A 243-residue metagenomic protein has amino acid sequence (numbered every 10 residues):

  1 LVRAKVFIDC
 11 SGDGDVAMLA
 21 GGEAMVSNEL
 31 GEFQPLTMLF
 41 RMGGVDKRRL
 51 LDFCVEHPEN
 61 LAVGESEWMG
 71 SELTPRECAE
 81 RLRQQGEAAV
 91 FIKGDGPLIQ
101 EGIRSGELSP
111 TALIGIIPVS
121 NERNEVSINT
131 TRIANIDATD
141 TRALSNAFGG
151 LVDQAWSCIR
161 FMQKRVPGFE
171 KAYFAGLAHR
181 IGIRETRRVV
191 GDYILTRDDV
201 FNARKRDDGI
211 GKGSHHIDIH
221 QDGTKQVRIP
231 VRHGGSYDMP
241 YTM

Functional and structural regions predicted by a protein language model:
L1-V6, C10-M243: Flavin (FAD/FMN)-binding glycine-rich loop and adjacent Rossmann-like elements that form
